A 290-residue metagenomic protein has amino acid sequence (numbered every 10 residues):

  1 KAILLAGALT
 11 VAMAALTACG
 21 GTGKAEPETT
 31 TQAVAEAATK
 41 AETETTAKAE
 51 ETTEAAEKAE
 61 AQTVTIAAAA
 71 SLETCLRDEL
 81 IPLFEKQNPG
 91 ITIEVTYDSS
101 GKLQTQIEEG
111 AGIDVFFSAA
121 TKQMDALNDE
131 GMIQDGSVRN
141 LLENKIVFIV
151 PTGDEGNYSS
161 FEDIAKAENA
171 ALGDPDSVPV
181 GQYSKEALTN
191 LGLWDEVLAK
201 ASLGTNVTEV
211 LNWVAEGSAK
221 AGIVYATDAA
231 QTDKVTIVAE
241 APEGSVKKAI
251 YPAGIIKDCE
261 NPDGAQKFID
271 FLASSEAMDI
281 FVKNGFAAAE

Functional and structural regions predicted by a protein language model:
K1-A6: Bacterial N-terminal signal peptides that target proteins for export
A14-A18: C-terminal motif of bacterial Sec signal peptides marking the signal peptidase cleavage site
G20-P27, Q32-E44, K48-E50, E54-K86 (+6 more regions): Exported/periplasmic ABC-transporter solute-binding proteins
G90, G112-I113, A219: Short, high-confidence coil segments that cap the C-terminus of an alpha-helix and link into the following beta-strand
D114-S118: Periplasmic-binding protein-like
E130-V138: A short, gly/pro- and small-residue-rich
S137-I146: Short, glycine-/small- and polar/acidic-enriched structural segments that line small-molecule recognition paths
